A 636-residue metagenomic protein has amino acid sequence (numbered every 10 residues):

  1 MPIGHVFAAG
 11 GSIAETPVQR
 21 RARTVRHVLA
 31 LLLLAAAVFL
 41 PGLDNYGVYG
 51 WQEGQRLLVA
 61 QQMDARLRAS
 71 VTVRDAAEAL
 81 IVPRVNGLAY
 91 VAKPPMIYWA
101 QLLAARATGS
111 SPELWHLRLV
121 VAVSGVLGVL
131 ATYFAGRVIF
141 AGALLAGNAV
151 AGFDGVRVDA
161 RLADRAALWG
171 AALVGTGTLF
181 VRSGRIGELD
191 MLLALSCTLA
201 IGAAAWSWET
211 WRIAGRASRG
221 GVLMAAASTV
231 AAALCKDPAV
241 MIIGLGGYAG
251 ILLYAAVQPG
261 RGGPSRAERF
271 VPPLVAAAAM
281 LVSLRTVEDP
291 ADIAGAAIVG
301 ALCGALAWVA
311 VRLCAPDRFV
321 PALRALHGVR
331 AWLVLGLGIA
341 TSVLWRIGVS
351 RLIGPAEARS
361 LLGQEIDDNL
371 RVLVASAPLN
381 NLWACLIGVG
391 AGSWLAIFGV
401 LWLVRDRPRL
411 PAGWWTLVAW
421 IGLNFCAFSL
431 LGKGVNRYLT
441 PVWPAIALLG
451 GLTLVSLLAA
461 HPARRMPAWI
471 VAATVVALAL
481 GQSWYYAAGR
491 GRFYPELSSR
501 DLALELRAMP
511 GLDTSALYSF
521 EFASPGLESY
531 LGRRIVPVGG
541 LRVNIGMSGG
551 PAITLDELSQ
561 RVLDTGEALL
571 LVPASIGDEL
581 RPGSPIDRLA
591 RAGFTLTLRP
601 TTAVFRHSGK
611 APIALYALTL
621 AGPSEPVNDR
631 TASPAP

Functional and structural regions predicted by a protein language model:
L29, L448, L454-Y485: Signature aromatic-anchored transmembrane alpha helix within multi-pass, membrane-resident enzymes that catalyze glycan
Q55-A89, M96, L103-A107: Extracytosolic helix-loop segments that constitute the early lumenal/periplasmic catalytic or substrate-binding loops
Q55-S70, A227-S228, C235, V240-W414 (+1 more regions): Transmembrane-lumen/periplasm boundary regions of multi-pass, lipid-linked membrane glycan transferases
V71, L145-R161, A200-M224, T229-A232 (+2 more regions): Membrane-interface transmembrane helices that cradle and orient dolichyl/undecaprenyl
L117, V138, R182-L193, K236-P238: Short acidic/glycine- and proline-prone juxtamembrane loop motifs at membrane-interface regions of multi-pass membrane
L119-A160, L199: Transmembrane-helix motifs of polytopic, lipid-linked glycan transferases
S183-G184, D190, G432-P462: Hydrophobic/aromatic-rich transmembrane helices and adjacent perimembrane loops
G481-P582, A603-L620: Short periplasmic/luminal acceptor-recognition loop of GT-C membrane glycosyltransferases, typified by
